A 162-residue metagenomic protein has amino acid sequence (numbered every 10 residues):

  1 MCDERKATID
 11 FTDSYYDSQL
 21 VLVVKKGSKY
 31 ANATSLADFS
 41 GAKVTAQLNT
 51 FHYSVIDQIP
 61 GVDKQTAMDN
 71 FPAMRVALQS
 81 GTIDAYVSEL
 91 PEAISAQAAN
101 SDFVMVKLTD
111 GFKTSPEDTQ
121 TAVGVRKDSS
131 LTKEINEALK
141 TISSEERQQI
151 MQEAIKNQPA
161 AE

Functional and structural regions predicted by a protein language model:
M1-L36, K113-T114: Acidic, polar ligand-binding/catalytic clefts
M1-T8, V55, D84-E117: A ligand-binding cleft/hinge motif common to bilobed small-molecule-binding domains
D17-V24, A99-L139, P159-E162: Periplasmic-binding protein-like
G27-T34, T66, K127-E134: Short helix-loop capping/hinge motifs at secondary-structure junctions, enriched in acidic/polar residues
A31, T66-V76, S80: Short helix-initiation/N-cap motifs at beta->coil->alpha
T34-T50, K64: Short loop->beta-strand "edge-of-pocket" segments that line small-molecule binding or catalytic clefts across diverse
F39, A77-Q79, I135: Hydrophobic residues within well-ordered alpha-helices
F51-M68, V106-T109, N136-E162: Ligand-binding clefts/hinges and TM-proximal coupling segments of bilobed small-molecule sensing domains
